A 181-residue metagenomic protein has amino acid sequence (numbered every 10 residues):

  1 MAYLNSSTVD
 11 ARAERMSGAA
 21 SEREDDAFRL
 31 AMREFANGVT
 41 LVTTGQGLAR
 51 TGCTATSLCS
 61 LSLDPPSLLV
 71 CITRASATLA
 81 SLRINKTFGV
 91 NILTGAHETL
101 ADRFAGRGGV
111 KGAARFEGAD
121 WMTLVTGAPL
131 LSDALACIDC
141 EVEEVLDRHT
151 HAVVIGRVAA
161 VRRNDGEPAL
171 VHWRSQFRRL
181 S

Functional and structural regions predicted by a protein language model:
A2-S181: Basic, polyanion-binding surface patches
